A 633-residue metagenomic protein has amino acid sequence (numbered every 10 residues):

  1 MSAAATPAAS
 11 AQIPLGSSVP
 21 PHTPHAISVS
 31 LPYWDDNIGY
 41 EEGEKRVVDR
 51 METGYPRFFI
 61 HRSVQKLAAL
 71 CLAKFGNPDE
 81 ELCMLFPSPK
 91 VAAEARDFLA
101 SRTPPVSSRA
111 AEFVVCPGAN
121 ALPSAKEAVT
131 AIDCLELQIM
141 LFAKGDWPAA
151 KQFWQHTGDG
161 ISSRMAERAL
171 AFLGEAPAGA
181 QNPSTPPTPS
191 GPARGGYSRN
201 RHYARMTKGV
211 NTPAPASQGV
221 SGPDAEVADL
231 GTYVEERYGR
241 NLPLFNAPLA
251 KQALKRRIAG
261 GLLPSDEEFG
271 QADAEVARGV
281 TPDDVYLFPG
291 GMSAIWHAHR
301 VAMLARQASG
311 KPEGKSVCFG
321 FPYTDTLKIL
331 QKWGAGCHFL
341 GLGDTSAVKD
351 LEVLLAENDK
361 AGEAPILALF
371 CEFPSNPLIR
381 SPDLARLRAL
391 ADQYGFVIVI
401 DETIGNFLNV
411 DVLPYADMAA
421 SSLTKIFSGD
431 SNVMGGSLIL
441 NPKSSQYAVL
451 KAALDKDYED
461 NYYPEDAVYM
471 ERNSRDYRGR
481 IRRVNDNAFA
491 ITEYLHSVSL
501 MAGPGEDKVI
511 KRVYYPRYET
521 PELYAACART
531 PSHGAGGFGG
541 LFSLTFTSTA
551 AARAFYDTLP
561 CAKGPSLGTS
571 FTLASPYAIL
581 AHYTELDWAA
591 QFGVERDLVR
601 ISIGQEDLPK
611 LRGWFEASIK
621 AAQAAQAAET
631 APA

Functional and structural regions predicted by a protein language model:
S2-T281, I295, A308-G310, T324 (+6 more regions): PLP-dependent enzyme catalytic core of the Aspartate aminotransferase-like
M84, L438, G539-T545, V599-S602: Short cationic amphipathic helices and targeting signals
E226, L230-L242, R257, K451-A554 (+2 more regions): Structural motif of enzymes handling amino- and sulfur-group chemistry
D273-G505, Y514, A633: Conserved PLP-enzyme active-site core in the AAT-like
V276, R300-Q307, E522-G534, D587-G593: Short, flexible, solvent-exposed loop/turn segments with mixed acidic/basic and small polar residues
P282, E313-G314, A467, G537-L541 (+1 more regions): Short, solvent-exposed beta-strand edge segments and adjacent coil->beta transition regions
C561-P565: Extracytoplasmic
